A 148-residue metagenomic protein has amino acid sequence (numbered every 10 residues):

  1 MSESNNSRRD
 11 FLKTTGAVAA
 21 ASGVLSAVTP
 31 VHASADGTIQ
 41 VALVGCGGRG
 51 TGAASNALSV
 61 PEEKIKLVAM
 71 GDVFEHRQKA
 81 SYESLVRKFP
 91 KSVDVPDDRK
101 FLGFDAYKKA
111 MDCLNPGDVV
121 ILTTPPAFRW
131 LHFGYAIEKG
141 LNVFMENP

Functional and structural regions predicted by a protein language model:
S2-K139: N-terminal glycine-/serine-/threonine-rich beta1-alpha1-beta2 phosphate-ribose binding loop of Rossmann-like
G140-N142, E146-P148: Short helix/strand-capping hinge loops at secondary-structure junctions that flank key functional elements
